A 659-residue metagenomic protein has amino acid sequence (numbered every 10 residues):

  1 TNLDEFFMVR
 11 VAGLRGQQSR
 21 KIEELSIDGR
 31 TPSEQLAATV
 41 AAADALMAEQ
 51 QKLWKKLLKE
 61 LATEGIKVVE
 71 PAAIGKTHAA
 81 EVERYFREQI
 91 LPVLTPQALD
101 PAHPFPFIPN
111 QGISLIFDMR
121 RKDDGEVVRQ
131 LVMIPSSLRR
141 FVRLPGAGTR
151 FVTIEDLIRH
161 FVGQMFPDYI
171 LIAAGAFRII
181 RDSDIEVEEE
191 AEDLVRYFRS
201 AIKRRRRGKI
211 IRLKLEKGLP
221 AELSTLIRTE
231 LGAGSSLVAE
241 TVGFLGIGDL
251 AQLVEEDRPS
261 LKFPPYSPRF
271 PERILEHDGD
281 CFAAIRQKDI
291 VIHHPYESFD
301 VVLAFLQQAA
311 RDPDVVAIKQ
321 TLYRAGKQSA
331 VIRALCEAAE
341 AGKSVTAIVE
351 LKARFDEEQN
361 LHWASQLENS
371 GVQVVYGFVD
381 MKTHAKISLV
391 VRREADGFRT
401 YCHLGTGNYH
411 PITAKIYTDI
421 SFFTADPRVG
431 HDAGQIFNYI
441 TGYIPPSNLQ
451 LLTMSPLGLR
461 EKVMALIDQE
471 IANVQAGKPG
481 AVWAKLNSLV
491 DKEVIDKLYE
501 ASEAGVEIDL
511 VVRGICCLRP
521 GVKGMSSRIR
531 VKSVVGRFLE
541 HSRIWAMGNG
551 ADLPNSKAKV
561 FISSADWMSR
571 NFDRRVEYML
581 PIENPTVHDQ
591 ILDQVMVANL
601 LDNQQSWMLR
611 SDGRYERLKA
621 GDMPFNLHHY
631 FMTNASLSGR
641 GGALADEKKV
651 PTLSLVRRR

Functional and structural regions predicted by a protein language model:
T1-V482, E500, A504, C516-E540 (+1 more regions): N-terminal localization/anchoring segments of enzymes in phospholipid and broader phosphate metabolism
N487: Cofactor-pocket helix-loop regions in the catalytic cores of large enzyme subunits
K492-I495, Y499: Glycine/threonine-rich ATP-lid/beta-loop region of ATP-binding domains
E507-V511: Hydrophobic alpha/beta core scaffold segments
